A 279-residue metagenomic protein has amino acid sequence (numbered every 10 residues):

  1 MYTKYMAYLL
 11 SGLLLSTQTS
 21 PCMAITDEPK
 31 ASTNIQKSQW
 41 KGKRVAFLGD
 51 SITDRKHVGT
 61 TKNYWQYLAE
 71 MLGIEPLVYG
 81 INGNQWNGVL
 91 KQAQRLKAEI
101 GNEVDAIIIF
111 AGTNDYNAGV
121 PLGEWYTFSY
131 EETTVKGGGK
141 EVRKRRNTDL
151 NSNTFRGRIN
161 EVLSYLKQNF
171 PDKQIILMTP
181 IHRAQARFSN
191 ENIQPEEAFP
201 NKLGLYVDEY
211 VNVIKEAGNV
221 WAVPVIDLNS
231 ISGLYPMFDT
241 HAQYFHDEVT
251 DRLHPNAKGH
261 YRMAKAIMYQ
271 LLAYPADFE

Functional and structural regions predicted by a protein language model:
M1-A7: Bacterial N-terminal signal peptides that target proteins for export
L10-S11: Hydrophobic helical h-region of N-terminal Sec-dependent signal peptides in bacterial secretory/periplasmic proteins
L14-Q18: Hydrophobic core
A24-N82, N87-N102, D239-T240: Serine-esterase "nucleophile elbow" of acetyl-processing enzymes
M71, A93-E279: Alpha-helical cap/lid subdomain in secreted, periplasmic, or secretory-pathway luminal O-acyl-processing enzymes
